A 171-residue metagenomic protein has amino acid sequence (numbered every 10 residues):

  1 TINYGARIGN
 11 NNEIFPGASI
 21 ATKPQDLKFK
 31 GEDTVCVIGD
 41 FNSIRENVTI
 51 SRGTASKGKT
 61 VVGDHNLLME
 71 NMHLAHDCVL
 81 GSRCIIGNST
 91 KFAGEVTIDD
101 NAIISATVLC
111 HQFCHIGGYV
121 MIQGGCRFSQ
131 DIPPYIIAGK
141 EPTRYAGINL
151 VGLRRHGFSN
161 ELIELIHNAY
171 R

Functional and structural regions predicted by a protein language model:
T1-R144: Structural signal for interior beta-strand "rungs" in well-ordered beta-sheet cores of soluble enzyme domains
F15, P24, I148, L153 (+1 more regions): Residue-level signal for pocket-adjacent positions within structured domains
A138-G139, T143-H156: Conserved beta-strand-loop-alpha-helix hinge in the C-terminal portion of ABC ATPase nucleotide-binding domains
R154-R171: An accessory alpha-helical subdomain
